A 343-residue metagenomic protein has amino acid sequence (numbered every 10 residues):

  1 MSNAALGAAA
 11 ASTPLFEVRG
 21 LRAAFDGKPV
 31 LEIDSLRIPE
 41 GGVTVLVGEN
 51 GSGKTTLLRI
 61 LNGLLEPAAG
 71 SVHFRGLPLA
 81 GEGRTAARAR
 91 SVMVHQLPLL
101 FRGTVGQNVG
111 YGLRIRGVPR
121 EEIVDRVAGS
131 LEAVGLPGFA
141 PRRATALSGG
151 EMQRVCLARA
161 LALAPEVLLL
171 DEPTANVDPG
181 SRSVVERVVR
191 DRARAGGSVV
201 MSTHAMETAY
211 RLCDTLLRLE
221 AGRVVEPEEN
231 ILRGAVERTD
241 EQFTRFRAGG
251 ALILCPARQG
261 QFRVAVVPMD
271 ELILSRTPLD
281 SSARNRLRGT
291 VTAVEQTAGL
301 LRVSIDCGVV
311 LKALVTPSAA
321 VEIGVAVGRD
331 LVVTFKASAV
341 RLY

Functional and structural regions predicted by a protein language model:
V47-E49: The feature captures the beta-strand-to-loop junction immediately N-terminal to the Walker
N62: Helix-to-loop junction immediately C-terminal to a conserved catalytic motif
G70-G81, A87: Conserved ABC transporter NBD signature motif
E121-F139: Conserved ABC ATPase "signature" region
R143-L147, E151: Conserved ABC ATPase signature
L168-E172: Catalytic Walker B motif of ABC-type/P-loop ATPase nucleotide-binding domains
G250-V294, P317-Y343: Glycine/charge-rich catalytic "coupling/switch" loops of P-loop NTPases
